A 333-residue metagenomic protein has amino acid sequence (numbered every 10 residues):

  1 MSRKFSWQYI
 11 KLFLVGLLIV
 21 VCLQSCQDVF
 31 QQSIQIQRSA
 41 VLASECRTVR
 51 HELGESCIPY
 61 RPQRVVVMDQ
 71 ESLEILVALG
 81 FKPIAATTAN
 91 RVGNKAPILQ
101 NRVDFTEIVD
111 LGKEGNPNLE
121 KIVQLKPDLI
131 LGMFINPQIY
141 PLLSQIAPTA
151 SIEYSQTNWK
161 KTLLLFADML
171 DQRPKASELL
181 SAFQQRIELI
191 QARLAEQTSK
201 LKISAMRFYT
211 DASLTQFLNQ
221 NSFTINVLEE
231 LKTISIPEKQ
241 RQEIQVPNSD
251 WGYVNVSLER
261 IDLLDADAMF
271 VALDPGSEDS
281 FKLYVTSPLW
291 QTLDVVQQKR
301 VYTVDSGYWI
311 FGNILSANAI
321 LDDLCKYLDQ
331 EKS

Functional and structural regions predicted by a protein language model:
S2-L73, K175-M206, G276-S280, Q297 (+2 more regions): Bacterial Sec-exported substrate-binding components of ABC uptake systems
L53, L111-L119, P247-L258: Short helix-initiation/N-cap motifs at beta->coil->alpha
M68-D69, G132-M133, A272: Replace "coordinates the UDP/GDP/TDP-sugar" with "coordinates nucleotide-activated sugar donors
S72-K121, I135: A short, structured surface patch at a secondary-structure boundary
L119-G132, P148, I261, D265-M269: Proline-aspartate-enriched helix->loop->beta-strand connector
L142-S213, R300, F311-S333: Extracytoplasmic substrate-binding proteins
T215-G252: Alpha-helical, coiled-coil/dimerization segments enriched in small aliphatic residues
L264-S333: Structured C-terminal subdomain patch of bacterial secreted/periplasmic proteins
